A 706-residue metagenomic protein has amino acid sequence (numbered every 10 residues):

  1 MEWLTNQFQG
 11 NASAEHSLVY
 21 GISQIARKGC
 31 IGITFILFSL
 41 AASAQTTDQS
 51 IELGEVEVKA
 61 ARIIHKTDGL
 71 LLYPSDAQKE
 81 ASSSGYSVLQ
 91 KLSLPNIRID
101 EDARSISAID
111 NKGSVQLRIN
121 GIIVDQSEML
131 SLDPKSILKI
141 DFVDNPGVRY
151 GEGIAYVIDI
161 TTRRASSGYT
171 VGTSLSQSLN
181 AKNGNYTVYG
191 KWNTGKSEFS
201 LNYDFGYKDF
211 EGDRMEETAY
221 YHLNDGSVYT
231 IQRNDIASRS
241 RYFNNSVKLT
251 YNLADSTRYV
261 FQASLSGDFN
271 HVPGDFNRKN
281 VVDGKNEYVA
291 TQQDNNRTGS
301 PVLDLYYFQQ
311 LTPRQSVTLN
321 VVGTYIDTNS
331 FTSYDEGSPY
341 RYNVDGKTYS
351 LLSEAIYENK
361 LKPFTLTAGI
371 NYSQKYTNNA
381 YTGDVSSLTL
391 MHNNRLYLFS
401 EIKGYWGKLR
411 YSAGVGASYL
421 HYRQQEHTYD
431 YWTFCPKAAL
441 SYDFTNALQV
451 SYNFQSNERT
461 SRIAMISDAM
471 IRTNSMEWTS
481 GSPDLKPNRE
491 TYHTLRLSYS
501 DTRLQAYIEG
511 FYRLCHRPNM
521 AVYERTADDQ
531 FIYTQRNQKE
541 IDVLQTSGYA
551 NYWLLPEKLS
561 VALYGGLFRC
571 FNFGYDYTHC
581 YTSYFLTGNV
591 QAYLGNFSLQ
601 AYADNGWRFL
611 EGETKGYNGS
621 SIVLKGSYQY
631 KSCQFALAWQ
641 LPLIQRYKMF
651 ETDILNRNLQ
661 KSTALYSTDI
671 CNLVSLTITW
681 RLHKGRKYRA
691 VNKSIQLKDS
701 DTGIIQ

Functional and structural regions predicted by a protein language model:
Q45-Q78, D102-A103: Short, acidic, small-residue-rich periplasmic hinge/interaction motif at the N-terminus of Gram-negative outer-membrane
E55, G85-Q90, S105-S107, S127 (+2 more regions): N-terminal periplasmic accessory domains that precede and gate Gram-negative outer-membrane beta-barrel machines
Y86-I122: Extracytoplasmic beta-strand/coil segments of soluble accessory domains associated with Gram-negative outer-membrane
N120-G147: Short acidic/polar hinge/loop motifs at secondary-structure boundaries that mediate gating or recognition
L175-L179, T194, F205-D209, L265-H271 (+16 more regions): Transmembrane beta-strands of outer-membrane beta-barrel pores
N244-V272, Q293-H427, Y431-T433, D443-N446 (+3 more regions): Face-selective signature of the C-terminal outer-membrane beta-barrel domain
D327, H421-R423, Y442, N446-H493 (+2 more regions): Surface-exposed extracellular loop regions of Gram-negative outer-membrane beta-barrel proteins, predominantly
Y429, L448, E458-Y507, L514-H516 (+3 more regions): Outer-membrane beta-barrel signature, preferentially recognizing the C-terminal barrel domain of Gram-negative
